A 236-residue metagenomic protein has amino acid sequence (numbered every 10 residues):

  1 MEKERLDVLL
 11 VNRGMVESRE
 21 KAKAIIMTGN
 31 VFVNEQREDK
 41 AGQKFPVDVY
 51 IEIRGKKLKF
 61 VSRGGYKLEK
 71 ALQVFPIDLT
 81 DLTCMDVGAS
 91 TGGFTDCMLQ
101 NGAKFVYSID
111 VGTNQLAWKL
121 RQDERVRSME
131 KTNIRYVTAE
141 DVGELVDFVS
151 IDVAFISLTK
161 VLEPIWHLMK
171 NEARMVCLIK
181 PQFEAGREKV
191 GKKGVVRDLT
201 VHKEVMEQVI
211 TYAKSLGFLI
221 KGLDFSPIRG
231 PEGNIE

Functional and structural regions predicted by a protein language model:
M1-V49: A basic, amphipathic helix-loop patch mediating RNA/tRNA/ribosome contacts
M15, Q73-T80, V142-G143: Glycine-rich helix-loop-beta junction characteristic of Rossmann-like nucleotide cofactor-binding loops
T80-S90: Conserved class I S-adenosyl-L-methionine
T91-G102: Conserved SAM-binding loop of SAM-dependent methyltransferases across substrates and taxa, primarily the Class I
Y107-K160: S-adenosyl-L-methionine
T159-V176: A short glycine-rich, Lys/Arg-flanked "PGG" loop and its adjoining helix->strand segment in the class I
E172-P181, A185-G186: Conserved beta-strand signature within the Rossmann-like core of class I S-adenosyl-L-methionine
Q182-D224: C-terminal substrate-binding/active-site "lid" region of AdoMet-derived donor-dependent transferases
